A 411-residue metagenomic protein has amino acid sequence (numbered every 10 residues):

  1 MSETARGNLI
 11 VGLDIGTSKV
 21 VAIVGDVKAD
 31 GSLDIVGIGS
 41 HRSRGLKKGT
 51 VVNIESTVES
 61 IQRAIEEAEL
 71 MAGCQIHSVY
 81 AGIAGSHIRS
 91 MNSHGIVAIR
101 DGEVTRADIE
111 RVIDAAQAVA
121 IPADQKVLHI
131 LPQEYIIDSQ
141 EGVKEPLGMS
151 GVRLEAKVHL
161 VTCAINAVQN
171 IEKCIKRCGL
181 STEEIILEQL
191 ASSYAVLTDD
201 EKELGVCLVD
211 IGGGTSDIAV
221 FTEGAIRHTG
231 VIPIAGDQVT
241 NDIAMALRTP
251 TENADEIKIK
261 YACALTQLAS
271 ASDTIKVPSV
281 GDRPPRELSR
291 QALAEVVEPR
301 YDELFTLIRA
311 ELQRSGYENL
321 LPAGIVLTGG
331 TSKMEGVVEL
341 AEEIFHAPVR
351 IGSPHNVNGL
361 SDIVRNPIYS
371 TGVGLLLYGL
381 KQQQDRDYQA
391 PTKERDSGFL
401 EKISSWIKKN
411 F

Functional and structural regions predicted by a protein language model:
M1-K19, I23-L208, A225-I226, G236 (+6 more regions): Nucleotide/phosphate-binding catalytic cleft detector across ATP-hydrolyzing and phosphate-transferring enzymes
A81-S86, A323-K333: Glycine-rich beta-strand-to-loop/alpha-helix junction loops that act as flexible
T198-D200, G330-I344: Short glycine/threonine-rich loop-to-helix capping motif typified by GTGT followed within a few residues by an Asp-Pro
G205-C207, A219, G224-R227, V231 (+2 more regions): Conserved structured catalytic cores and adjacent interaction surfaces of nucleotide-binding/hydrolyzing enzymes
G213-D217: Short acidic, Gly/Ser-rich segments with clustered Asp/Glu that frequently serve as metal-coordination loops in enzyme
R300-R309: A general structural motif
I308, L327, L375: Hydrophobic, well-ordered secondary-structure elements that form the walls of internal hydrophobic environments
